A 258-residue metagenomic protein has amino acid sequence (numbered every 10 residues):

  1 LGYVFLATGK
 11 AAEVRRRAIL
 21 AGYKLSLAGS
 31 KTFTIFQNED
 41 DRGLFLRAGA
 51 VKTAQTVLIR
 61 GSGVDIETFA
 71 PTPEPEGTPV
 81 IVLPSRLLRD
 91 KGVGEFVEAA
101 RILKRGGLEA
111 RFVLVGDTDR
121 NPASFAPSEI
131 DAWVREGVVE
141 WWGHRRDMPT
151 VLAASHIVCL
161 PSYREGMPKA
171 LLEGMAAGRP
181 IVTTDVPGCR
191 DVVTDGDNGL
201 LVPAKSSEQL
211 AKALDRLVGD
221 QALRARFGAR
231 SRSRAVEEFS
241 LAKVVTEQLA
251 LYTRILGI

Functional and structural regions predicted by a protein language model:
Y3-S26, S30: Nucleotide-sugar donor phosphate/pyrophosphate-binding loop at the beta->alpha transition of glycosyltransferases
L20-P71, L83: Donor nucleotide-sugar binding/catalytic pocket of nucleotide-sugar-dependent glycosyltransferases
G43, G106, R111-V138, W142 (+1 more regions): Short, structured helix-loop element that forms part of the nucleotide-activated donor/catalytic region
P73-K91, V97-R101, F112-V113: Conserved donor-binding/catalytic core segment of Leloir-type glycosyltransferases
H144, Y163: Aromatic "clamp/platform" in nucleotide-sugar-dependent glycosyltransferases that forms part of the donor/acceptor
P180-T183, V193: Short hydrophobic beta-strand element within catalytic cores of glycosyltransferases and related nucleotide-activated
T194-G196, L200-S207, R216-A222: Conserved acidic donor-binding segment of nucleotide-sugar-dependent glycosyltransferases
Q209, R216, L223-E238, V244-A250: A short, well-ordered alpha-helix in the C-terminal region of glycosyltransferases
